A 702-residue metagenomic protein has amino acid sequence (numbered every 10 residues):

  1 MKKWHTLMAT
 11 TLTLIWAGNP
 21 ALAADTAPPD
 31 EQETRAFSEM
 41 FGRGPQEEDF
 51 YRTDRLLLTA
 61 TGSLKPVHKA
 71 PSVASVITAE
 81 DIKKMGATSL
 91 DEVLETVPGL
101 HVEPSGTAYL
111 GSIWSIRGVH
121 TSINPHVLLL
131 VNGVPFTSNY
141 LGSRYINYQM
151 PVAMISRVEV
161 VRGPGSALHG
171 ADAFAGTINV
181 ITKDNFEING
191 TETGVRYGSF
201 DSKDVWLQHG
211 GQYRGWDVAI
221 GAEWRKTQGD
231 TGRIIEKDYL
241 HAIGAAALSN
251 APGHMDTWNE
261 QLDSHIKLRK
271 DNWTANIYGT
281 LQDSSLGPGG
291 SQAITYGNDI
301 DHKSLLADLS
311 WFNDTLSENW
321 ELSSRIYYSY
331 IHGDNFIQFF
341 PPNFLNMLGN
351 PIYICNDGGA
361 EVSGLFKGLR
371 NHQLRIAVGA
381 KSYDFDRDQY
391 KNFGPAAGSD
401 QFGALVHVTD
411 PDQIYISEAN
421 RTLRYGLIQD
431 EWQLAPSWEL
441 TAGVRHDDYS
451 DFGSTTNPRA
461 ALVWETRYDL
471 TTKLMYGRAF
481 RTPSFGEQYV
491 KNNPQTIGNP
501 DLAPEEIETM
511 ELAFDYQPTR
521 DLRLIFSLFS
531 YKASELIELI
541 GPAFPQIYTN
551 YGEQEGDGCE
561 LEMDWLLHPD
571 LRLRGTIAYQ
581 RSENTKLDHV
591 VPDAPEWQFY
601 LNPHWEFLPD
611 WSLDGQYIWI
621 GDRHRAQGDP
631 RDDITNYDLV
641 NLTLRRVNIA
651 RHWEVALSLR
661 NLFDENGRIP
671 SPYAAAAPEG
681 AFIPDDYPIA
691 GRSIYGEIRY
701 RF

Functional and structural regions predicted by a protein language model:
T10, A23-A24, G210, L262-S264 (+6 more regions): Conserved C-terminal beta-signal and adjacent last beta-strands/turns of outer-membrane beta-barrel proteins
T26-K83, D91: Short, acidic, small-residue-rich periplasmic hinge/interaction motif at the N-terminus of Gram-negative outer-membrane
T59, P66, D91-V134, S138: Extracytoplasmic beta-strand/coil segments of soluble accessory domains associated with Gram-negative outer-membrane
V134-R162: Short acidic/polar hinge/loop motifs at secondary-structure boundaries that mediate gating or recognition
A167, N179, E187-I188, G194-R196 (+3 more regions): Periplasmic-side early beta-strands and strand-to-turn transitions of outer-membrane beta-barrels
K267-D283, H302-F452, V463-R467, L522-L528 (+2 more regions): Face-selective signature of the C-terminal outer-membrane beta-barrel domain
Y296-T315, Y353-C355, Y415-T422, T471 (+6 more regions): Outer-membrane beta-barrel signature, preferentially recognizing the C-terminal barrel domain of Gram-negative
Q433-L440, L528-K532, T549-Q627, R699-R701: Gram-negative outer-membrane beta-barrel transporters
